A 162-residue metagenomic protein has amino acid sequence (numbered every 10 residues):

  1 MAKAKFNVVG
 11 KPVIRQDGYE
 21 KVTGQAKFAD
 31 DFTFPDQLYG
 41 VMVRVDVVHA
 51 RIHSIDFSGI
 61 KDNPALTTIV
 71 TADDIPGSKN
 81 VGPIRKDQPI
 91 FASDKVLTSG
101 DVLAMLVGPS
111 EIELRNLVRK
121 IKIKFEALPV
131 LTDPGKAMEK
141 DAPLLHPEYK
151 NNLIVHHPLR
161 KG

Functional and structural regions predicted by a protein language model:
M1-G162: Extended, polar/acidic
